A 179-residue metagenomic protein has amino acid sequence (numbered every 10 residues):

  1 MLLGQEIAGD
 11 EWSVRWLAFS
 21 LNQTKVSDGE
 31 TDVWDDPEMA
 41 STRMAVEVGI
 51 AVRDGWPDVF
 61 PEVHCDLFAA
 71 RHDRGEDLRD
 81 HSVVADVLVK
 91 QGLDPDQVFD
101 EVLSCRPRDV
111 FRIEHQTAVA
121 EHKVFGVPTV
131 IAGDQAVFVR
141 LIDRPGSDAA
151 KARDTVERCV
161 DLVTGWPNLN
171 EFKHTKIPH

Functional and structural regions predicted by a protein language model:
M1-A8, H81-H179: C-terminal cap of thioredoxin/glutaredoxin-like
M1-V84, R158-L162, W166, N170-I177: Structural alpha/beta surface segment adjacent to cysteine/selenocysteine redox centers across thiol/disulfide enzymes
